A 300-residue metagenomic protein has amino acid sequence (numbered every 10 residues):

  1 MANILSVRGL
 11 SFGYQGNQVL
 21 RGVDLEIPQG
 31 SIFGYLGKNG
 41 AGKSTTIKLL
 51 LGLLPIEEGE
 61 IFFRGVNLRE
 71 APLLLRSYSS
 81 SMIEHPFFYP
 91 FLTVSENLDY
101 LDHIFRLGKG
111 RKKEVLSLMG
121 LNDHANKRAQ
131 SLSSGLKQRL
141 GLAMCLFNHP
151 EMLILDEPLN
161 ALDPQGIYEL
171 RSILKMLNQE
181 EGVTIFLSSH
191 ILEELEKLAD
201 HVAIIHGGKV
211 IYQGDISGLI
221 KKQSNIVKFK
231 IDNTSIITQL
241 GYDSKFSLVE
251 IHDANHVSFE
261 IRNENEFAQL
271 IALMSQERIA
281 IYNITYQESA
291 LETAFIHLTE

Functional and structural regions predicted by a protein language model:
M1-N3: Primarily ABC-family ATPase nucleotide-binding module
L5, F12-H206, Y212: ABC transporter nucleotide-binding domains
V19, G108, E194, S235-I237 (+2 more regions): Short phosphate-engaging motifs
V66-R69, R106, T234, R262-E264 (+1 more regions): Short, surface-exposed acidic/glycine-rich loop or hinge patches that mediate macromolecular interfaces
R171-I261: ABC transporter nucleotide-binding domain
R262-E300: C-terminal coupling/interaction segments
